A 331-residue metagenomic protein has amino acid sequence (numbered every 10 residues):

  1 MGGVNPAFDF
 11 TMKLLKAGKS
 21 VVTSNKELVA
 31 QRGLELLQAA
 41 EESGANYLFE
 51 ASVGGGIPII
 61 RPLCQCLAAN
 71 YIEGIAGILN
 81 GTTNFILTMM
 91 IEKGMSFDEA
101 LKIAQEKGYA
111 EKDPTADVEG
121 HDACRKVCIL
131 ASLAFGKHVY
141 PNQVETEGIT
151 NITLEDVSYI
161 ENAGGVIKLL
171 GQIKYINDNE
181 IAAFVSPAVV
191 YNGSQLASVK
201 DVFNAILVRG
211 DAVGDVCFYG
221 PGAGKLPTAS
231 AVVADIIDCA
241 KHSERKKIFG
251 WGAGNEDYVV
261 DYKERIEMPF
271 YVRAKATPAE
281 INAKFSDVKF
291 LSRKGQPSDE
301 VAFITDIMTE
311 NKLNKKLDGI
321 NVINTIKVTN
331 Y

Functional and structural regions predicted by a protein language model:
G3-A17, S24-Q65: Rossmann-fold NAD(P)-binding glycine/threonine-rich loop
L14, A39-A40, A104, I160 (+1 more regions): A generic structural signal for well-ordered alpha-helical segments
Q31, G54, P58, N70 (+8 more regions): Conserved active-site and cofactor/substrate-binding residues in soluble primary-metabolism enzymes
E41-D122, I129: Rossmann-like NAD(P)H-binding beta-loop-alpha module
I72-A76, N84-L87, I91, I103 (+2 more regions): Catalytic, metal-anchored helix/loop core of enzyme active sites in primary metabolism
L101-S198, F203-A205, G224: Substrate-binding/catalytic subdomain of NAD(P)-dependent oxidoreductase enzymes
I236-Y331: A conserved regulatory-domain signal marking ACT and ACT-like small-molecule sensing domains and adjacent regulatory
